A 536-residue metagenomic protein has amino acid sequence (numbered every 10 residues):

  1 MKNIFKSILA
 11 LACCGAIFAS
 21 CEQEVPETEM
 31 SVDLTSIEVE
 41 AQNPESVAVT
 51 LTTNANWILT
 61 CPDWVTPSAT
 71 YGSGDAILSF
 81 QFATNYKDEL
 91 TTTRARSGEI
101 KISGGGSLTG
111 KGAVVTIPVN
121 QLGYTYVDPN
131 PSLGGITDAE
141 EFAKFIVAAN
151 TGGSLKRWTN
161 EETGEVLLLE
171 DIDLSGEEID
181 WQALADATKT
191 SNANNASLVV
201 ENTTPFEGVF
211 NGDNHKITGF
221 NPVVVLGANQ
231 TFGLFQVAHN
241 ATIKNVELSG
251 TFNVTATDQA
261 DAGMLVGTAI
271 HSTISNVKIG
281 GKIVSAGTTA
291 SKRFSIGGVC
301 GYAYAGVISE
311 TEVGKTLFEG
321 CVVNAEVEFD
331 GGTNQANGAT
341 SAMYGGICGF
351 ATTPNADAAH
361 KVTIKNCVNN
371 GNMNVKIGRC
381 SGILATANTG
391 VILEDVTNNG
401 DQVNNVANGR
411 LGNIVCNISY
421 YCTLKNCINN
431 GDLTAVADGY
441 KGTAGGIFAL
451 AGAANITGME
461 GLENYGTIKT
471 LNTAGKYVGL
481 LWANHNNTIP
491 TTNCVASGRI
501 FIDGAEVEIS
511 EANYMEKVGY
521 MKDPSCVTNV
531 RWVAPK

Functional and structural regions predicted by a protein language model:
N3-S7, L11, G15-E38, T116-D128: Bacterial Sec-dependent N-terminal signal peptides
E29-L34, A48, T52-Q81, Y86: Surface-exposed binding patches on compact interaction domains or structured appendages
Q42-S46: Short coil/turn motif common to extracellular beta-sandwich-like domains
V47-V49, L78, G98, V115-I117: Hydrophobic residues positioned within well-ordered beta-strands of beta-sheet architectures
Q81, T109-K111: Intrinsically disordered, low-complexity serine/proline/glycine/threonine-rich regulatory regions
T91-L108: A short beta-strand micro-motif common to beta-rich folds, especially ectodomain repeats
G123-K536: Surface-exposed repetitive/solenoidal architectures
